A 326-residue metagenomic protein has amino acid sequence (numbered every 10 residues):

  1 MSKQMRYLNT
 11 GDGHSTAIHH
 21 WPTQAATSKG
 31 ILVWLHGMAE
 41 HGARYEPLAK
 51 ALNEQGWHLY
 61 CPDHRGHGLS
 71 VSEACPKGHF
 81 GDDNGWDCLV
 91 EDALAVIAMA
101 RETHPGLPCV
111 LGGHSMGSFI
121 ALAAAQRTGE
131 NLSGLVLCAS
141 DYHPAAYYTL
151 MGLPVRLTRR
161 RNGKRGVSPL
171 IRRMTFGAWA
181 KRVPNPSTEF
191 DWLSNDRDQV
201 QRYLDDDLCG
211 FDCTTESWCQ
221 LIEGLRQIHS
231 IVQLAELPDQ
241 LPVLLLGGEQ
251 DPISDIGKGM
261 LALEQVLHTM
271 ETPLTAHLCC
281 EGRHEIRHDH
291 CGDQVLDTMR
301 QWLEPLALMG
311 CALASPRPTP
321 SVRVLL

Functional and structural regions predicted by a protein language model:
M1-T23: N-terminal cap/lid segment of alpha/beta-hydrolase-fold proteins
H36-E40, S115, E249-Q250: Active-site glycine-rich loops that stabilize anionic/oxyanionic intermediates across multiple enzyme folds
A51-C75: Conserved alpha/beta-hydrolase
G81-R101: Alpha/beta-hydrolase active-site loop
H104-S115: Alpha/beta-hydrolase fold nucleophile elbow
A121-L208: Alpha/beta-hydrolase-fold enzymes
L245-G247: Short beta-strand/loop motif that positions the catalytic acidic residue of the alpha/beta-hydrolase fold
M270-L326: Catalytic active-site module of serine/aspartate enzymes centered on a nucleophile-bearing elbow/loop
